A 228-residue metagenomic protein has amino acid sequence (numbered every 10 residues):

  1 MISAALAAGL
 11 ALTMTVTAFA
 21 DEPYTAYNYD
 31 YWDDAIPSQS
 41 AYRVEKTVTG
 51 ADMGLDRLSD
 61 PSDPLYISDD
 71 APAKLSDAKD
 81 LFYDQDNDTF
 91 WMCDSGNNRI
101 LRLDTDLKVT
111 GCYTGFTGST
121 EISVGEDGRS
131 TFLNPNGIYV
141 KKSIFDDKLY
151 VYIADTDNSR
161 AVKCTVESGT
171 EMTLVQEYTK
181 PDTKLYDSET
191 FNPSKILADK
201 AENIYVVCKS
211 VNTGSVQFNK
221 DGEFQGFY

Functional and structural regions predicted by a protein language model:
M1-L10: Sec-dependent N-terminal signal peptides
L12-P23: Sec-dependent signal peptide cleavage junction
D21-Y228: Eukaryotic scaffold repeat domains enriched in small/polar residues
